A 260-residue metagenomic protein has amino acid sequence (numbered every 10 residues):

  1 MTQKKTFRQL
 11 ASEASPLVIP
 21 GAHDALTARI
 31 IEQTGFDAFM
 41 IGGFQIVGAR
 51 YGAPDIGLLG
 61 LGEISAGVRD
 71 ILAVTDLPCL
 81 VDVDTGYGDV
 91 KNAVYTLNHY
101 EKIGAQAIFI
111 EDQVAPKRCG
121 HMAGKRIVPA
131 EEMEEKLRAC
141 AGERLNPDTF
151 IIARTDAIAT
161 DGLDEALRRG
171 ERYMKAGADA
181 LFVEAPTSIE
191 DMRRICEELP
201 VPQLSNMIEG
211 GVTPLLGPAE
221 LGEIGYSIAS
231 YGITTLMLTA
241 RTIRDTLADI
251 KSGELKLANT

Functional and structural regions predicted by a protein language model:
T2-A248: Alpha/beta enzyme core
I250-T260: Flexible C-terminal active-site loop/helix
